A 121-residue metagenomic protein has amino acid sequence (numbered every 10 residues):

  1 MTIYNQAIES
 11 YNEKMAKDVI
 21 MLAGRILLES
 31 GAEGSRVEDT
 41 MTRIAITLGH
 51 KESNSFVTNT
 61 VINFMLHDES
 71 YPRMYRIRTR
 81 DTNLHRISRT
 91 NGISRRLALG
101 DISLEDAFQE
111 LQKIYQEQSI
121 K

Functional and structural regions predicted by a protein language model:
M1-I102: Soluble N-terminal domains of membrane-associated systems
I44-T47, K113-E117: A short structural micro-motif
G100-Q109, K113: N-terminal loops that bind phosphate or other acidic moieties and the adjacent beta-alpha structural core
S119-K121: Core alpha-helical transmembrane segments of integral membrane proteins
